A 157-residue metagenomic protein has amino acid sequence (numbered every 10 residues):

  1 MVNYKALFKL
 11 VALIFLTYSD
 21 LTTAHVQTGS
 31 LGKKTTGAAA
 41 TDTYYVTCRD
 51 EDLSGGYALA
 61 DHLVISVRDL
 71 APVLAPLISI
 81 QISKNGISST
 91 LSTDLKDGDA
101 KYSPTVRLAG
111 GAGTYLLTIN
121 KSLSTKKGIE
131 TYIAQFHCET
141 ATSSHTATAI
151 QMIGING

Functional and structural regions predicted by a protein language model:
M1-L10: Bacterial N-terminal signal peptides that target proteins for export
T17-L21: N-terminal signal peptide c-region/cleavage motif recognized by signal peptidases
H25-A39, Y44-Y45, E51-D52, T114-G157: C-terminal edge strands of extracellular/lumenal beta-sandwich accessory domains
L31-K34, I87-D99: Solvent-exposed serine/threonine-rich low-complexity stretches and specific carbohydrate-binding patches
D52-G55, G98-G110: Beta-sandwich interaction modules
S54-L70, L116-I119: Hydrophobic beta-strand segments within beta-rich accessory/binding domains
R68-L77, S124-K127: Extended, low-complexity, turn-rich repeat/linker tracts enriched in Gly/Pro/Ser/Thr and Asp/Glu that occur
V73-S92: Short, surface-exposed beta-strand/strand-loop-strand elements in extracellular ectodomains
